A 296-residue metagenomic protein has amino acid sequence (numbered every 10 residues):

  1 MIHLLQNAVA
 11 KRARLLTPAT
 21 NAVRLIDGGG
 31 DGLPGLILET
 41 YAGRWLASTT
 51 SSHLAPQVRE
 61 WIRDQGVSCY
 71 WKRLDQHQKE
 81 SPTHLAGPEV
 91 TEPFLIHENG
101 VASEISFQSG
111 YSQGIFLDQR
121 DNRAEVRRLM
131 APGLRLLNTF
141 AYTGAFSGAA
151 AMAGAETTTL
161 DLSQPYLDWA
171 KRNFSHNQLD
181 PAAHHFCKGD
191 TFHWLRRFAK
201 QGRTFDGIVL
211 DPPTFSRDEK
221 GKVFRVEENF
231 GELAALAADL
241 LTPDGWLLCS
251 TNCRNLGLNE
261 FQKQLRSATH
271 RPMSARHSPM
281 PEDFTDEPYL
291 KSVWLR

Functional and structural regions predicted by a protein language model:
M1-A42: Non-catalytic accessory regions of SAM-dependent methyltransferases
I26-E39, L54-F116, A124: Non-catalytic substrate-recognition/targeting regions of SAM-dependent transferases
G133-Y142: Conserved class I S-adenosyl-L-methionine
T143-A155: Conserved SAM-binding loop of SAM-dependent methyltransferases across substrates and taxa, primarily the Class I
E156-D161: Conserved SAM-binding motif I beta-strand of class I
S163-G207: S-adenosyl-L-methionine
K188, D206-L236: Mobile active-site "lid"/loop adjacent to the S-adenosyl-L-methionine
E232, W246-R296: C-terminal catalytic and target-recognition region of SAM-dependent MTase-like enzymes, primarily methyltransferases
